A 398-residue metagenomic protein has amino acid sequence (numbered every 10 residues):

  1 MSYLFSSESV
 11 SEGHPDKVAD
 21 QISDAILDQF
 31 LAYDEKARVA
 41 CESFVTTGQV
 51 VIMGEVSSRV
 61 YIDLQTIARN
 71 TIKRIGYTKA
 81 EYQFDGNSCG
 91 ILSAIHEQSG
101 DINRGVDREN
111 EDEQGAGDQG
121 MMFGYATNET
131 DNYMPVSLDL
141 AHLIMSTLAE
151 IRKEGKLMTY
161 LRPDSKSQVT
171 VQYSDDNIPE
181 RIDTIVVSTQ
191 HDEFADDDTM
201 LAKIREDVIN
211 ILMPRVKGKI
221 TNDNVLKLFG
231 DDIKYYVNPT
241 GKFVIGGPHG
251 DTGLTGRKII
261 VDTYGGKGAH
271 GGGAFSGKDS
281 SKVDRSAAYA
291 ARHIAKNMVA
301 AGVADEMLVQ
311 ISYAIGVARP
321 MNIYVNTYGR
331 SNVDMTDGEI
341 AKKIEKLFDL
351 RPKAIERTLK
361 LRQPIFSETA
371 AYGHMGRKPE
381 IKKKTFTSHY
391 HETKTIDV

Functional and structural regions predicted by a protein language model:
M1-A40, V45: N-terminal, positively charged regions that mediate nucleic acid binding
S6, T66, K73-V244, A371 (+3 more regions): Glycine-rich, mobile lid/loop segments that gate access to catalytic sites or pores
E8-V10, H14-A19, G115-T130, V244-A269 (+2 more regions): Conserved phosphate/anionic-ligand binding catalytic regions in large, soluble enzymes, centered on
E12-L31, E129-E150, K278-G302: Alpha-helical support elements that line or immediately flank enzyme active sites and cofactor-binding pockets
A37-C41, S165-V171, I233-V237, V303-A314: A short glycine-rich, hydrophobically flanked beta-strand micro-motif that places a catalytic Asp/Glu for divalent metal
A40-S58, I315-R319: Short, charge-patterned binding micro-sites
T46, A304-E306, Y313-V398: Internal helix-turn-beta structural module
D196-M298: Glycine-rich anion/phosphate-binding loop at the beta-strand->alpha-helix junction
